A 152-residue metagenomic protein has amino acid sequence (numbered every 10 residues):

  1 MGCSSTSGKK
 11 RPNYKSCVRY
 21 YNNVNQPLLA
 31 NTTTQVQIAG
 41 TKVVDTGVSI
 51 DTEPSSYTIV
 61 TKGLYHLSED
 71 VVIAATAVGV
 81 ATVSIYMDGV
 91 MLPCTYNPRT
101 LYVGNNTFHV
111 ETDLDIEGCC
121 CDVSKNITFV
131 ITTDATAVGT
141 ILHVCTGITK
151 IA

Functional and structural regions predicted by a protein language model:
G2-A152: Extracellular jelly-roll beta-sandwich "head" domains, especially the C-terminal globular C1q domain
